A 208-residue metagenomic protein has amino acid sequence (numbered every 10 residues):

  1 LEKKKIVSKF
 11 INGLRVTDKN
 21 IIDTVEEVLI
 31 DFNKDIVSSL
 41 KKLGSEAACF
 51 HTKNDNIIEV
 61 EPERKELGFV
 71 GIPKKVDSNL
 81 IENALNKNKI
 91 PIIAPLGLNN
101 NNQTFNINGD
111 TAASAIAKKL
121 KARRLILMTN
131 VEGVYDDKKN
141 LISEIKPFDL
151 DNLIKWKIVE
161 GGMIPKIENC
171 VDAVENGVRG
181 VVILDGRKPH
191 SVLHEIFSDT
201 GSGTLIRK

Functional and structural regions predicted by a protein language model:
L1-R187, T200: Nucleotide/pyrophosphate-binding catalytic subdomain
S191-K208: Short, basic/aromatic-enriched C-terminal tail that caps enzymatic domains
